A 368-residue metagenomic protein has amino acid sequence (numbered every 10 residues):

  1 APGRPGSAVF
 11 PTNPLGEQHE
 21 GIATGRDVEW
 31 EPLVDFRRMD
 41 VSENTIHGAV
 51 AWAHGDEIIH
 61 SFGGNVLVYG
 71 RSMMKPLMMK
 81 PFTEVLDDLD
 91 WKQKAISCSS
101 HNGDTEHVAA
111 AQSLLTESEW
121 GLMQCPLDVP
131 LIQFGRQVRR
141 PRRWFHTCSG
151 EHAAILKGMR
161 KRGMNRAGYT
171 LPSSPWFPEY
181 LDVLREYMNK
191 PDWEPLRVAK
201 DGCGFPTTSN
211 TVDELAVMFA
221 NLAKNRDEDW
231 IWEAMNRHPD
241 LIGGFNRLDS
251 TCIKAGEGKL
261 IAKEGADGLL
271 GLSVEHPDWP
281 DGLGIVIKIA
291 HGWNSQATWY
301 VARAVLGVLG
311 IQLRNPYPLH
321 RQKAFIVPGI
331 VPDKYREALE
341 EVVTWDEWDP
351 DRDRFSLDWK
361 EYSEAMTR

Functional and structural regions predicted by a protein language model:
N13-L67: Beta-lactamase-like hydrolase cores
N13-W30, K92-F205, N210, M218-N221: Active-site-adjacent helix/loop patches that line small-molecule binding or acyl-intermediate pockets
M39-S42, F145, K259-K263: Short Gly/Pro-enriched turn/cap motifs at secondary-structure boundaries
A53-E57, V85, T211, V274-P280: Short acidic-glycine loop/turn motifs at beta-strand connectors
D56, K75-M79, L215: Residue-level preference for non-acidic, small/hydrophobic
G70-D87, E106: Active-site SXXK
K80-D88, G158-R162, V217-N221, A304-G307: Short glycine/serine- and small hydrophobic-enriched flexible loop segments
L222-R368: Structured C-terminal helix/loop/strand segments within mature extracytoplasmic catalytic/sensor domains
